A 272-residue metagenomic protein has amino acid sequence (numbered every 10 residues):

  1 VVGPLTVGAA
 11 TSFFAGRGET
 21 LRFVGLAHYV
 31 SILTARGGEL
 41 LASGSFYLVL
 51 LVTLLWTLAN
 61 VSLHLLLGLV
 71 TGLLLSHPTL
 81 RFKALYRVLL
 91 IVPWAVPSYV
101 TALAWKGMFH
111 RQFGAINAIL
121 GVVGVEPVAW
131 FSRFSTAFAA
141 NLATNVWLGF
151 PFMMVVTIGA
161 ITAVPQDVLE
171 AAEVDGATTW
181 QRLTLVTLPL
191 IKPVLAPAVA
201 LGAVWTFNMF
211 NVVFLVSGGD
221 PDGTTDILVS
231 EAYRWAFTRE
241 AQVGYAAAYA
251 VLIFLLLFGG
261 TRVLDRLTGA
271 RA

Functional and structural regions predicted by a protein language model:
V1-A272: A structural signal for multi-pass alpha-helical bundles of membrane permease subunits that mediate small-molecule
